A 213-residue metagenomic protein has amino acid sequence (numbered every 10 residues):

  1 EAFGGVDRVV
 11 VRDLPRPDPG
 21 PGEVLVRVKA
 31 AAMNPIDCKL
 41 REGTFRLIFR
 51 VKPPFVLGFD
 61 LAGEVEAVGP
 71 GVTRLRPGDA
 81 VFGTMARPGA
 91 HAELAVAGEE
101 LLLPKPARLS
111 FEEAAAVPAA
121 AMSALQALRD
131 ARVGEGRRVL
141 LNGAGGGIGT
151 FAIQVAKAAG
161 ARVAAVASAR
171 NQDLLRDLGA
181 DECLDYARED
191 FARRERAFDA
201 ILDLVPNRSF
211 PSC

Functional and structural regions predicted by a protein language model:
A2, A167-N171, V205-R208: Short, polar loop motifs at secondary-structure junctions
P15-M33, F45-P88: Glycine-rich beta-strand-centered segment in the early N-terminal region that forms part of a ligand/cofactor-binding
V28, A95, A124, A156 (+3 more regions): Terminal peptide-recognition signature
P35, G145-I148, N207-R208: Residue-level detector of alpha-helix initiation sites
I36-E42: Cytochrome P450 core scaffold surrounding the K-helix E-X-X-R motif and the conserved "meander" helix-loop region
A67, R74, A80-G143: NAD(P)H dinucleotide-binding glycine-rich loop of Rossmann-like/cofactor-binding domains, especially the beta1-alpha1
A115-D185: Mid-domain Rossmann-like dinucleotide-binding core that forms the NAD(H)/NADP(H) cofactor-binding site
A164, L178-C213: Glycine-rich cofactor phosphate-binding loops and adjacent beta1-alpha1 units of small-molecule cofactor enzyme domains
